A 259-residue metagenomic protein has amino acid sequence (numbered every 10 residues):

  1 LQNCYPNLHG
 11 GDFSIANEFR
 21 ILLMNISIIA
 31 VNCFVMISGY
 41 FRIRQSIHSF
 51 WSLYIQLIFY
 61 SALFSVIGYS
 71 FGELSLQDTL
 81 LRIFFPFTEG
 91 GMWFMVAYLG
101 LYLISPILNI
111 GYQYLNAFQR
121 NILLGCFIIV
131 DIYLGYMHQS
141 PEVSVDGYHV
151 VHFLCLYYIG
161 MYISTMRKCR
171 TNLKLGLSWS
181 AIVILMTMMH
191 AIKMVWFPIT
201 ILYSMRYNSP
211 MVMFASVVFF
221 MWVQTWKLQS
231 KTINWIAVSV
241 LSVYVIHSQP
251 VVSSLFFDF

Functional and structural regions predicted by a protein language model:
L1-N3, Y60-Y69, L124-Q139, W179-M194 (+1 more regions): Aromatic-anchored segments of alpha-helical transmembrane domains
Y5-S14: Membrane-interface helix-loop junction between the first two transmembrane segments
N17, I21-M92, V96-A97, L101 (+2 more regions): Transmembrane alpha-helical segments and their boundary/interface "anchor" motifs in multi-pass integral membrane
E18-V31, R82-A97, Y136-L156, M188-V217: Interfacial loop-to-helix transition and helix-capping segments at the boundaries of transmembrane helices
M36, Y40-R44, L101, S105-N109 (+3 more regions): Hydrophobic transmembrane alpha-helices
I47-H48, Y102-I128, Y162-S180: Solvent-exposed interhelical
R120-R167: Loop-centered beta-sheet repeat module
V150-V151, K168-Y244, S248-F259: Alpha-helical transmembrane segments and terminal signal-anchor/GPI-anchor hydrophobic tails, characterized by long
